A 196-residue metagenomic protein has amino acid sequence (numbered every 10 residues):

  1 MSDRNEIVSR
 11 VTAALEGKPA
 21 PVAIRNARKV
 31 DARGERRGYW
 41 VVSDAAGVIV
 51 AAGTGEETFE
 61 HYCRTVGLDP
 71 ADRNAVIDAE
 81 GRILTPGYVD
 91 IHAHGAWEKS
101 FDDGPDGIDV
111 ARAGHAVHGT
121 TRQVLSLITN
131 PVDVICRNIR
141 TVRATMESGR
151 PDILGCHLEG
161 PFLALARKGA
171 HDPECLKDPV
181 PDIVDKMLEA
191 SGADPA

Functional and structural regions predicted by a protein language model:
D3-A23, K29-T85: Histidine-rich, glycine-flanked metal-binding segment
I24-R25, L158: Extended beta-sheet lipid-handling architectures
A79-E80, I108-A113, I183-M187: Short, charged beta->alpha transition segments
R82-P105: Di-metal (Zn2+ and/or Mg2+/Mn2+) metal-binding site signature of metallo-dependent hydrolases with the MBL/beta-CASP
H94, D109-T141, P151-L165, S191-A196: Divalent metal-dependent hydrolysis catalytic cores, especially in the metallo-beta-lactamase
T145-R150, M187: Alpha-helix-loop-beta-strand connector modules within alpha/beta enzyme cores
A166-L176: Glycine-rich phosphate-binding loop of ATP-grasp-fold ATP-dependent ligases
K177-A196: Histidine/acidic residue-rich metal-binding segments in metalloenzymes
